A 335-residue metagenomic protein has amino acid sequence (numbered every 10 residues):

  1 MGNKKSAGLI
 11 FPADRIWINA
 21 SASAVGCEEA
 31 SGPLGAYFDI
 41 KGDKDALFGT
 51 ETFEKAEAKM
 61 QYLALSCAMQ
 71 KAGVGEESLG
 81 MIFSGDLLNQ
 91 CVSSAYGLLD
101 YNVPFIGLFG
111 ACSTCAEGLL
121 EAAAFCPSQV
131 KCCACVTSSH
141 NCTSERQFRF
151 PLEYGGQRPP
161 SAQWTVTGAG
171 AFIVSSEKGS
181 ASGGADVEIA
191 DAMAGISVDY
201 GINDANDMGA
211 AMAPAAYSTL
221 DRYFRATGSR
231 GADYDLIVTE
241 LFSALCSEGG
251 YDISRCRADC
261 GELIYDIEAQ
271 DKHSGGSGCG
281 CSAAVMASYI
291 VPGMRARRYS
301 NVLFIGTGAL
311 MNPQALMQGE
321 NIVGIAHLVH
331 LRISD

Functional and structural regions predicted by a protein language model:
M1-E51, P151-R222, A226-S229, Y251 (+5 more regions): Condensing-enzyme catalytic core mediating Claisen C-C bond formation in acyl metabolism
I18, E54-C112, D233-S247: Conserved beta-ketoacyl condensing-enzyme motif
E29-S31, S93-A95, E145-F150, S247 (+1 more regions): Short acidic, glycine/serine/threonine-rich loops at helix termini
E57-G73, E121, A211-A226, V285-I290: Short, well-ordered amphipathic alpha-helical segments that serve as non-catalytic structural scaffolds within diverse
K71-M81, S128-T137, S180-V187, A226 (+3 more regions): Structural signature of cysteine-dependent C-C bond-forming condensing enzymes
G85-Q90, C112-S113, T137-T143, G195 (+1 more regions): Acidic, glycine-rich active-site loops and adjacent beta-strand->loop/helix elements that engage anionic groups
F109-V136, V174, S277-R297: Active-site-proximal alpha-helical scaffold in enzymes
S139-T143, Q147-P151, K178: Intrinsically disordered, low-complexity linker/loop segments enriched in Gly/Pro and charged/polar residues
